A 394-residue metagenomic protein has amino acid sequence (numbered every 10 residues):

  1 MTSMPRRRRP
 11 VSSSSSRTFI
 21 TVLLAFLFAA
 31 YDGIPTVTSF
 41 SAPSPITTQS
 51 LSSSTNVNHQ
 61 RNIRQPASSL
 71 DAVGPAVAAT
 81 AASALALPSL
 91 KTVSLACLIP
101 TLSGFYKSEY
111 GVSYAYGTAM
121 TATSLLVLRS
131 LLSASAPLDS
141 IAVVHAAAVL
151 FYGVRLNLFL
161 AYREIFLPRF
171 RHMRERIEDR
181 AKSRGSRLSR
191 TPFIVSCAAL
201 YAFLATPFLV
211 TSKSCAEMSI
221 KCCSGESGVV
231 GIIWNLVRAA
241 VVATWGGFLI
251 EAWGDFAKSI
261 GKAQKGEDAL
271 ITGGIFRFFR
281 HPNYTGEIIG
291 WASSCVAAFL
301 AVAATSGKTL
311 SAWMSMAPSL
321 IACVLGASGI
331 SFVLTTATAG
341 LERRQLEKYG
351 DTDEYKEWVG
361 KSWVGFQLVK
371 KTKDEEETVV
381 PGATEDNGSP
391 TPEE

Functional and structural regions predicted by a protein language model:
M1-V57: N-terminal chloroplast transit peptides
A42, S83-C97, T101, A119-V154 (+3 more regions): Hydrophobic transmembrane alpha-helices
T55-A86, E226: Short, strongly hydrophobic alpha-helical membrane anchors
L98-Y106, L158-L160: C-terminal ends of transmembrane helices
V112-Y114, T118-A122, P168-F193, A269-F276: Juxtamembrane helix-capping/reentrant segments at transmembrane boundaries
S140-K182: A basic- and aromatic-enriched beta-loop-alpha substructure that forms the phosphate/nucleotide- and DNA/RNA-contacting
S189-Y201, R280-E287: Select subsegments of transmembrane alpha-helices in polytopic membrane proteins, especially boundary-proximal
T378-E394: Mature, matrix/stroma-exposed regions of nuclear-encoded mitochondrial and chloroplast proteins
